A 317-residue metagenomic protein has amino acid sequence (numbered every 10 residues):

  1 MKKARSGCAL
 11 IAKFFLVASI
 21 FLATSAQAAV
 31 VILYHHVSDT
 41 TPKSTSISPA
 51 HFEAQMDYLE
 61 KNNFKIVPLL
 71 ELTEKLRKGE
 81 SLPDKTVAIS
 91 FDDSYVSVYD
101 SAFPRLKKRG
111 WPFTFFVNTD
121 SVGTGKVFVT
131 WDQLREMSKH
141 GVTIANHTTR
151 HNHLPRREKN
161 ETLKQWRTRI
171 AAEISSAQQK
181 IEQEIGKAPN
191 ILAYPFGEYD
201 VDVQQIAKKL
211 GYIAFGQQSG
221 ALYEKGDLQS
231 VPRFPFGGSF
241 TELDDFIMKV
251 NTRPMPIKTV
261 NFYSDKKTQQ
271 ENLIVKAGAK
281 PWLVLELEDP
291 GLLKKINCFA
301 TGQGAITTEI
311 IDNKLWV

Functional and structural regions predicted by a protein language model:
I11-A23: Bacterial N-terminal signal peptides
A26-A28: Boundary at the C-terminal end of the N-terminal hydrophobic targeting segment
I32-S44, N62-K65, K75-V87, Y95-V201 (+1 more regions): Metal-dependent polysaccharide deacetylase catalytic core of the NodB/CE4 family, i.e., the active-site-bearing domain
S46-L72: N-terminal carbohydrate-binding/catalytic regions of secreted carbohydrate-active enzymes
T241-K276: Short, compositionally biased P/S/T/A/G/V-rich stretches that sit at domain boundaries
P281-P290: Aromatic/hydrophobic beta-strand junction motif of beta-rich domains
G291-Q303: Change to "...patches in solvent-exposed regions of secreted, membrane-anchored, or virion-exposed structural
I311-V317: Aromatic sugar-binding surface patches on proteins that engage polysaccharides or sugar-phosphate polymers
